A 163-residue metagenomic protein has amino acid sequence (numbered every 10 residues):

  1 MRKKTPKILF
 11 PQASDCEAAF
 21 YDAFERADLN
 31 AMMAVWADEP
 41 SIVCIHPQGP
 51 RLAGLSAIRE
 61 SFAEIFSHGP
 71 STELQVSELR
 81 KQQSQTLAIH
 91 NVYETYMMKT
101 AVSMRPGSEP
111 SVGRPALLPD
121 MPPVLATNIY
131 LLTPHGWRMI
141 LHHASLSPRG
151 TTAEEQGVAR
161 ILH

Functional and structural regions predicted by a protein language model:
M1-A37, S41-H163: A beta-strand edge to alpha-helix "cap/lid" segment located at domain peripheries
